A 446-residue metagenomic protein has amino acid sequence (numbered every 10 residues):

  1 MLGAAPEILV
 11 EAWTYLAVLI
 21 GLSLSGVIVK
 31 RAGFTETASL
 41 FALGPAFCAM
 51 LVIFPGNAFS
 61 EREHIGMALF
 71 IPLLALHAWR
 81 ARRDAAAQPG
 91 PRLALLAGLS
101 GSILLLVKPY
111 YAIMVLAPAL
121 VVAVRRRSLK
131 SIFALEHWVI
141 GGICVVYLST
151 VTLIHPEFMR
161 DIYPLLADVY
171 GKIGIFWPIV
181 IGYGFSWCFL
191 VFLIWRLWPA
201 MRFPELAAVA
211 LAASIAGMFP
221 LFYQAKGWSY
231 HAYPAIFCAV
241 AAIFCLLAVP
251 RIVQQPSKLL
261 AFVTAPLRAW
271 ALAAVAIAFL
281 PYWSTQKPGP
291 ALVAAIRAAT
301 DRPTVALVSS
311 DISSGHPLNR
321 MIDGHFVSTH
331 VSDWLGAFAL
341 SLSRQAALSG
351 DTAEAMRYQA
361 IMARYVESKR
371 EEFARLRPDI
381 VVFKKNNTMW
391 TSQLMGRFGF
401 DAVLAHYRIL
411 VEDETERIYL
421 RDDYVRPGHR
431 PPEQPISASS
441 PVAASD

Functional and structural regions predicted by a protein language model:
A12-F34, F41: Transmembrane-helix motifs of polytopic, lipid-linked glycan transferases
L22-V29, Y183-A207, L211-G217: Hydrophobic, aromatic-rich transmembrane alpha-helices and their immediate juxtamembrane boundary segments
G56-G66, W228-S229: Short acidic/glycine- and proline-prone juxtamembrane loop motifs at membrane-interface regions of multi-pass membrane
I65-A85, L93-G101, A239-A242: Specific aromatic-rich, kink-prone transmembrane helix
A68-L69, I113-M114, Q224-K258: Hydrophobic/aromatic-rich transmembrane helices and adjacent perimembrane loops
P89-P109, V115-L120, S214-F222: Membrane-interface alpha helices of multi-pass inner-membrane proteins
Y110-Y111, V151-E157, L267-I436, S440-V442: Extracytoplasmic
M114-G141, W198, V253: Perimembrane helix-loop-helix junctions
